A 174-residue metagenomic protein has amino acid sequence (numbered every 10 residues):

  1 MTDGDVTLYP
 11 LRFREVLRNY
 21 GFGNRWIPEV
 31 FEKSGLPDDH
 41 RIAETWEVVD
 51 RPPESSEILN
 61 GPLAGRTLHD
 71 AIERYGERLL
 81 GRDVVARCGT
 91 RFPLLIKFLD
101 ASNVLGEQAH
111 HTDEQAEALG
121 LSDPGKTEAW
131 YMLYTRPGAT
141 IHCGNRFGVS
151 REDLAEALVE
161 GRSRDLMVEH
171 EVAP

Functional and structural regions predicted by a protein language model:
M1-V149: Transition-metal
S150-A157: Short, flexible helix-coil linker/hinge segments at the edges of structured domains or between repeats
A157-P174: Loop-centered beta-sheet repeat module
